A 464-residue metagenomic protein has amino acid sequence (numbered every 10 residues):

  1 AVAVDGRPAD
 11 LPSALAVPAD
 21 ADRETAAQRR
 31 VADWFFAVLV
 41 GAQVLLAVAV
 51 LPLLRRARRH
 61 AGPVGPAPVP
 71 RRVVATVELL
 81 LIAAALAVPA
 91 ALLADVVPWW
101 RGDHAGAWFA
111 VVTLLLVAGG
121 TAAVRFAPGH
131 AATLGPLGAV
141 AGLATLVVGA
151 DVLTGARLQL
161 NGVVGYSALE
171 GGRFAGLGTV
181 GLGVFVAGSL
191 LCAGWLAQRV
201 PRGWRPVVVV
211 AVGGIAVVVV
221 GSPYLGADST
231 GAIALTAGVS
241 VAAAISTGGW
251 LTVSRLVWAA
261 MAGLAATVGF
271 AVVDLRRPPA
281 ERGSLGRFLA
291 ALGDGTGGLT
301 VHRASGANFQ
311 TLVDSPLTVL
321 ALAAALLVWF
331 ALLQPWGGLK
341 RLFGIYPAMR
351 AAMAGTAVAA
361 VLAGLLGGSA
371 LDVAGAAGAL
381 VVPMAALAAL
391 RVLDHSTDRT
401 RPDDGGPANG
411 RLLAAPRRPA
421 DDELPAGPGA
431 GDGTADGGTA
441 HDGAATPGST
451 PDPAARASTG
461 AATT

Functional and structural regions predicted by a protein language model:
A1-R30: Soluble extramembrane regions of membrane proteins in the secretory/endomembrane system
A19-G165, V180-A193: Core alpha-helical transmembrane segments of integral membrane proteins
A26-W34, G165-F185, Y224, L289-V319: Short aromatic-rich membrane-water interface segments that cap or initiate transmembrane helices in multi-pass membrane
A42-V50, A110-P128, G176-L196, A234-G248 (+2 more regions): Hydrophobic cores of alpha-helical transmembrane segments in multi-pass inner/ER membrane proteins, independent
V97-D103, V220-S229, L365-D372: Membrane-interface helix caps and helix-loop-helix hairpins in membrane proteins
G129-A139, R202-V207, G248-M261: Membrane-interfacial entry segments at the cytosolic side of transmembrane helices
G135-V152, R157, V257-D294: Aromatic-rich transmembrane-lumenal/periplasmic boundary elements in polytopic membrane proteins
V253-M261, F270, R282, G286-R417 (+1 more regions): Long, compositionally biased intrinsically disordered regions
